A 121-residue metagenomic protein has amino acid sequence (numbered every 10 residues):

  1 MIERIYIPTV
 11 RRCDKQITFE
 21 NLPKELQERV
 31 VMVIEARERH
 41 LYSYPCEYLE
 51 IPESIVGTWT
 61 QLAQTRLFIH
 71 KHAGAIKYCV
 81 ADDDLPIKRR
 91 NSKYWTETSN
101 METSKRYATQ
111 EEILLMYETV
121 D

Functional and structural regions predicted by a protein language model:
M1-K24: N-proximal low-complexity "stem/linker" segments adjacent to membrane-targeting elements
I2, Q27, A75-I76: A general structural motif
I5-T9, E28-R37: Short, hydrophobic beta-strand segments that form beta-sheet elements in well-ordered domains
D14-K15, E25-L26, M32, H40: An acidic/histidine-cluster motif and surrounding catalytic segment that typifies divalent-metal-assisted enzyme active
I17, Q64, L115: Short, conserved clusters of charged catalytic residues that mark active-site and nucleotide-handling motifs
E20-K24, F68-H72, T119: A generic secondary-structure signal
V33-A81, P86-E112: Active-site-proximal specificity loops/subdomain of glycosyltransferases
L114-D121: A short, amphipathic alpha-helix used for macromolecular contacts
